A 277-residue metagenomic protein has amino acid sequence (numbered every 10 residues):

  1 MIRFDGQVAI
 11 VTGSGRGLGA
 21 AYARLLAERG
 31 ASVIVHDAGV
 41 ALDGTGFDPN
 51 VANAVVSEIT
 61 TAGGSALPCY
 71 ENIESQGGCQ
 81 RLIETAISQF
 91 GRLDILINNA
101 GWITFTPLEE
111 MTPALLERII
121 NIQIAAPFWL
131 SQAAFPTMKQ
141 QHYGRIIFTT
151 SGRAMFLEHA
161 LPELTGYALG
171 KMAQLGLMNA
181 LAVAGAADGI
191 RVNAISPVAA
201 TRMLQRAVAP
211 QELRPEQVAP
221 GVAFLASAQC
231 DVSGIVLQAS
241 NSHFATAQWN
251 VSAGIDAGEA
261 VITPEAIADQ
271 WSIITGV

Functional and structural regions predicted by a protein language model:
R3-I34: Canonical Rossmann dinucleotide-binding motif of NAD(H)/NADP(H)-dependent dehydrogenases/reductases, specifically
F4, A62-S65, G78, T85-N98 (+3 more regions): A glycine-rich helix->loop->beta "capping" turn within Rossmann-like NAD(P)(H)-dependent oxidoreductase domains
A21-L25, R29, A180-I190, A228-D231: Active-site-adjacent segment of SDR/Rossmann-fold oxidoreductases
P107-L108, L115-E117, G166: Substrate-binding pocket helix/loop in short-chain dehydrogenase/reductase
S131-Q132, N179: A short, exposed helix-loop element centered on a Lys and neighboring polar residues
I147-A173, M178-N179, V183-A186, P197-Q211: Catalytic loop of short-chain dehydrogenase/reductase
A194, P210-V277: C-terminal helical subdomain
